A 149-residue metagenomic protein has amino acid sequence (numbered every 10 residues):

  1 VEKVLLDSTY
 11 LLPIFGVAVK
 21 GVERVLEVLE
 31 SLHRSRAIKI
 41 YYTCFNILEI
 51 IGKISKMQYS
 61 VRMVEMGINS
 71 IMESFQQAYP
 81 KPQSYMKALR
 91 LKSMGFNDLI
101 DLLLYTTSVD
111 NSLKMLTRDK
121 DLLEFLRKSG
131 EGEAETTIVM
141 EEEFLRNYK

Functional and structural regions predicted by a protein language model:
V1-K3, S74, V109-K149: Acidic, PIN/NYN-like endoribonuclease modules and their adjacent C-terminal/linker elements
V1-Y42, K56-M66, F144-N147: Short, well-structured N-terminal submotif of metal-dependent ribonuclease cores
T9, I51, L102-L103: Active-site phosphate/pyrophosphate-handling residues
F15, I54, K92, L126-R127: Short, flexible helix/strand-to-coil boundary loops that buttress conserved ligand/catalytic motifs in alpha/beta
C44-I50: Short, conserved active-site loops that position catalytic residues or coordinate cofactors/metal ions across diverse
Q76-K120: Active-site neighborhoods of divalent-metal-dependent phosphate/nucleic-acid chemistry enzymes
